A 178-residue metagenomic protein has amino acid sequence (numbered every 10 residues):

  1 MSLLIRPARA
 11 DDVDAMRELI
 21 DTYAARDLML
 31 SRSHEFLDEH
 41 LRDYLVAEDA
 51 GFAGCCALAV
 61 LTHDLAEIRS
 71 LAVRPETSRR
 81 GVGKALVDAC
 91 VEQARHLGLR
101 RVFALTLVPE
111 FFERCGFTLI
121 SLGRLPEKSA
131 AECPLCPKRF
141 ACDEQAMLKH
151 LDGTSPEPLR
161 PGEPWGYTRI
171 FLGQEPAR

Functional and structural regions predicted by a protein language model:
L3-M16: A short beta-loop-alpha structural element at the N-terminal edge of CoA-dependent acyl/N-acetyltransferase catalytic
D12, D64, L107-V108: A generic "binding-loop/recognition-motif" signal
I20-F52: Active-site rim helix/loop that mediates acceptor-substrate recognition in acyltransferases
V46, G51-A72: Conserved beta-strand in the GNAT
L71-S78, L107-V108: A short, internal acetyl-CoA/4′-phosphopantetheine-binding micro-motif in the GNAT/acyltransferase core
R79-E92, A104: Conserved acetyl-CoA-binding loop-helix of GNAT-fold acetyltransferases
R100, T106-L135: Conserved active-site alpha-helix within GNAT-family acetyltransferase domains
L125-R178: C-terminal "cap" of GNAT-fold acetyltransferases
